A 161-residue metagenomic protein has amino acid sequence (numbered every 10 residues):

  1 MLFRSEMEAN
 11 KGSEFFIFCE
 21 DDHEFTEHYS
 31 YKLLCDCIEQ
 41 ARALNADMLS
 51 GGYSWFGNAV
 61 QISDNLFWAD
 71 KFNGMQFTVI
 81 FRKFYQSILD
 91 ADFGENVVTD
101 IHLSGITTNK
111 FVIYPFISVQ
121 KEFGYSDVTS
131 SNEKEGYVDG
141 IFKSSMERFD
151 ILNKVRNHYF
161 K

Functional and structural regions predicted by a protein language model:
M1-C19, H23-K161: An acidic/histidine-cluster motif and surrounding catalytic segment that typifies divalent-metal-assisted enzyme active
